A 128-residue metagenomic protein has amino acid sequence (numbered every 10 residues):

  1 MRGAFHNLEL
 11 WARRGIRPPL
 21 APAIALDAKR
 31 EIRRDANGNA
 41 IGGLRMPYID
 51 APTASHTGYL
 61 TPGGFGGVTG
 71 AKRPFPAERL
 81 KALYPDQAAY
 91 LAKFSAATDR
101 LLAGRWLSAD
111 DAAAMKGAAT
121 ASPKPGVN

Functional and structural regions predicted by a protein language model:
M1-N128: C-terminal His-loop and adjacent cap/lid subdomain of alpha/beta-hydrolase
